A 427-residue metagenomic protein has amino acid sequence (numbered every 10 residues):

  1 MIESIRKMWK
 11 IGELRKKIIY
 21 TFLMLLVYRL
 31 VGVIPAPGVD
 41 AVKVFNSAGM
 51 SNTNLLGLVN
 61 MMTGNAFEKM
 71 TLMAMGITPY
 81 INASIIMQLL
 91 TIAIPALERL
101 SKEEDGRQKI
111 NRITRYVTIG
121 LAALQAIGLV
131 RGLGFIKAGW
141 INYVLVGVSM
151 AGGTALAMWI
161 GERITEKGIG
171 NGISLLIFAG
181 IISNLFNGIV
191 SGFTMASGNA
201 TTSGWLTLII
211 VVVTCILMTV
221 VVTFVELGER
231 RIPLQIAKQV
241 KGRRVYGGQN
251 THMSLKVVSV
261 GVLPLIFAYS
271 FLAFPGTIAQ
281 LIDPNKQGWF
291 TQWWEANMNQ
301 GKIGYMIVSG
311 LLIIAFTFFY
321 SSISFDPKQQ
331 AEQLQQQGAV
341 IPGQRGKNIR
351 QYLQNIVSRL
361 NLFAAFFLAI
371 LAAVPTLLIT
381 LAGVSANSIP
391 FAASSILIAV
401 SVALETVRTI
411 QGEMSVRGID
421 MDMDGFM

Functional and structural regions predicted by a protein language model:
M1-S101, D105-M427: N-terminal cationic and glycine-rich segments that engage phosphates or anionic surfaces
